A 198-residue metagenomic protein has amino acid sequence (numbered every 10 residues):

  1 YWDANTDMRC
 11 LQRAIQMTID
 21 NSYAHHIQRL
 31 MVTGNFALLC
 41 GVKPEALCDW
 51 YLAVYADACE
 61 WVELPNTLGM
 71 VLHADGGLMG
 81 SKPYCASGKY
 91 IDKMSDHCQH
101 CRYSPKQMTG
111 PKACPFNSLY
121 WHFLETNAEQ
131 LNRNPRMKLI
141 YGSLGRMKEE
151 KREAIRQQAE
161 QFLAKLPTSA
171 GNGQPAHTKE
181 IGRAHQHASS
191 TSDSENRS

Functional and structural regions predicted by a protein language model:
Y1-A188, S192-S198: C-terminal catalytic domain of photolyase/cryptochrome flavoproteins, centering on the FAD-binding pocket
